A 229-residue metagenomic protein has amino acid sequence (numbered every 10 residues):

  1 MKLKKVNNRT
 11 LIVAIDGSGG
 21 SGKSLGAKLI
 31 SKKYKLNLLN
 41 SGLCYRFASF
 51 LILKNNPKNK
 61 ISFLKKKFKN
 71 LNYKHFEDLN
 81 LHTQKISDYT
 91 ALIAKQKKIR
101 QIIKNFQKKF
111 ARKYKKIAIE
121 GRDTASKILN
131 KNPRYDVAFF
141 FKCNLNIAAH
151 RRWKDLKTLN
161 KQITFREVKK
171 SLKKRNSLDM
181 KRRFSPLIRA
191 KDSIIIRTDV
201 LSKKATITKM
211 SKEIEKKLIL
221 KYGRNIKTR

Functional and structural regions predicted by a protein language model:
M1-N8, L81, N105, W153-T158 (+1 more regions): NTP-dependent small-molecule kinase module
V13-G17: Hydrophobic anchor at the beta1->P-loop junction of P-loop NTPases
G20: Walker A (P-loop) phosphate-binding loop of P-loop NTPases
S24: Walker A/P-loop
S31-S41, P57: Post-Walker A helix-loop "phosphate-sensing" segment adjacent to the P-loop in P-loop NTPases
L43-K116, D123-I128, N146-H150, K169-R183 (+1 more regions): ATP-dependent small-molecule kinase phosphotransfer cores that center on conserved nucleotide phosphate-binding segments
N132-K154, I163-K174: Conserved phosphate-donor/acceptor-positioning beta-strand/loop module used by diverse small-molecule
